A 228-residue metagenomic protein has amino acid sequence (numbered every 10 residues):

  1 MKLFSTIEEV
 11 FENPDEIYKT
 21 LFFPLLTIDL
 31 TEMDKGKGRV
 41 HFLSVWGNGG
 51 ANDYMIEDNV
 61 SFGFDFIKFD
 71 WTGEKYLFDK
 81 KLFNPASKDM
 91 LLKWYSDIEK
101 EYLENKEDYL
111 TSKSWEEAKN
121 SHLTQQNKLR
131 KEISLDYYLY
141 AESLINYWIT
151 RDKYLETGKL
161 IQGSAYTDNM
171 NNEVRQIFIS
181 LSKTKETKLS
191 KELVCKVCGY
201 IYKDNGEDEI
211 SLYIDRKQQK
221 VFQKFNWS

Functional and structural regions predicted by a protein language model:
M1-S228: Long compositionally biased, domain-poor regions of proteins
